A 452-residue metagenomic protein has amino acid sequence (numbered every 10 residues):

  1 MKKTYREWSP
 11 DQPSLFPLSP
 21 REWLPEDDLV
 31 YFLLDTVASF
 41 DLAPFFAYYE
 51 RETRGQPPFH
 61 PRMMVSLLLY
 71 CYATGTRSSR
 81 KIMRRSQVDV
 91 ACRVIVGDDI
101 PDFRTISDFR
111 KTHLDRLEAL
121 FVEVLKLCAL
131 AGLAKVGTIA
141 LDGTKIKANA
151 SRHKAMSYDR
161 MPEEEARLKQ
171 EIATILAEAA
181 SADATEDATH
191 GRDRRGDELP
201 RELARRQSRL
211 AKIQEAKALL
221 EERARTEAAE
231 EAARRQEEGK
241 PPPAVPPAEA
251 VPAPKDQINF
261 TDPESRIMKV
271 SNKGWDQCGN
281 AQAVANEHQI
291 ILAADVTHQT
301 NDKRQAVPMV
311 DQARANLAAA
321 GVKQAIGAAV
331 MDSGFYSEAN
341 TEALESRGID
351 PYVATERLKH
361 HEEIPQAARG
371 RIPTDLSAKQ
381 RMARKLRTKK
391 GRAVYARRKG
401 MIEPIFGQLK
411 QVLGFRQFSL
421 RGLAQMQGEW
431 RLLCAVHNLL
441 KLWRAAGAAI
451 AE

Functional and structural regions predicted by a protein language model:
M1-Y31: Hydrophobic alpha-helical membrane-insertion signals
E7, L68, G75-V88, D99-E452: Anion-binding and metal-coordination hotspots
L24-L69, T74: Basic, short loop/linker segments at the boundary and entry of helix-turn-helix/winged-helix-like folds
S39-P44, D89, R93, V412: A short secondary-structure junction motif
Q56, C92-G97, K126: Catalytic micro-motifs at enzyme active sites that drive phosphoryl/nucleotidyl and oxygen chemistry
